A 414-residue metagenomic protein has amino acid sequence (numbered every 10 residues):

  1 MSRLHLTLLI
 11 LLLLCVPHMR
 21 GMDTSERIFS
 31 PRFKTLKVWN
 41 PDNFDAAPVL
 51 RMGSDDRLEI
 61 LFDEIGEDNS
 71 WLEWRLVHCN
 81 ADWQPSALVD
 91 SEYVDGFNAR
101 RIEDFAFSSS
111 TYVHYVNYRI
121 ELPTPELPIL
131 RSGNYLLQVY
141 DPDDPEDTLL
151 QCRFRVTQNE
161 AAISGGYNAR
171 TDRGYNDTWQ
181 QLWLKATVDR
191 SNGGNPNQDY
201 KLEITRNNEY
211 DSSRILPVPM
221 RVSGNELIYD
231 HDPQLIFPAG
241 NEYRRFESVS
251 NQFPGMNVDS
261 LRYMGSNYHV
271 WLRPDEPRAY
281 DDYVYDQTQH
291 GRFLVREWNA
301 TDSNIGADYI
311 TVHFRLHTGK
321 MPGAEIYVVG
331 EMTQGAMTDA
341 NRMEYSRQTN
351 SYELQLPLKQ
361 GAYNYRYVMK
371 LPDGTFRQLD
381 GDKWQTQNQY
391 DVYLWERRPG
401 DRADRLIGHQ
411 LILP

Functional and structural regions predicted by a protein language model:
M1-D23: Bacterial Sec-dependent N-terminal signal peptides
T24-I28, V156-W179, Q385-G408: Low-complexity, Pro/Ser/Thr- and charge-rich linker/hinge segments at domain boundaries
F29-H78, Y175-V188, N299-F314: Contiguous beta-strand segments within globular domains
A81-W83, L127, D141-L149, E209-Y210 (+2 more regions): Short acidic/polar inter-strand loop motif in beta-rich domains
V94-Y118, Y210-P217, H313-Q360, P372-G400: Aromatic-rich carbohydrate-binding modules that target alpha-glucans
Y112-P142: Ligand-binding face of N-terminal immunoglobulin V-set domains in extracellular IgSF glycoproteins
L130-D143, K201-R206, F246-S248, R366-D373: Internal, hydrophobic beta-strand segments that form the core of beta-sheet-rich folds
R273-P322, I407-P414: Basic K/R-rich, polyanion-interacting modules in nucleoproteins and related proteins
